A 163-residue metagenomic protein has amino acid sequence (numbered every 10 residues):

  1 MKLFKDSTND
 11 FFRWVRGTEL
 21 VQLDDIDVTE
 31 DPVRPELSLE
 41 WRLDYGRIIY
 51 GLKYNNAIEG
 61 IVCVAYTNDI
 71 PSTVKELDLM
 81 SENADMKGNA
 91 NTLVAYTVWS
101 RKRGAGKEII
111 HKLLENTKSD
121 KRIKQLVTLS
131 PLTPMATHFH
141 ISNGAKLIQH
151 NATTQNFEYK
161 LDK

Functional and structural regions predicted by a protein language model:
M1-D44, G51-K53: Short amphipathic alpha-helix that is part of the acyltransferase structural core
L39-N55, G60, A65-S72: A short helix-loop-beta-strand connector motif used in the catalytic cores of GNAT acetyltransferases and, in some
W41, G51, N116-T117, I123-P131: Preference for well-ordered, secondary-structure-rich cores of eukaryotic proteins
C63-L93: Conserved acyl-donor/pantetheine-binding loop and adjacent beta-alpha core of acyl/acetyltransferases and related
G88-G104: Alpha-helix-centered segments that form part of catalytic cores
S100, V127-H138, T153-N156: Conserved beta-strand-loop-alpha-helix junction that forms the acyl-donor binding cleft
S100-K118: Conserved acetyl-CoA-binding loop-helix of GNAT-fold acetyltransferases
K146-E158: Conserved catalytic-core motifs of GNAT/GCN5-like acyltransferases
